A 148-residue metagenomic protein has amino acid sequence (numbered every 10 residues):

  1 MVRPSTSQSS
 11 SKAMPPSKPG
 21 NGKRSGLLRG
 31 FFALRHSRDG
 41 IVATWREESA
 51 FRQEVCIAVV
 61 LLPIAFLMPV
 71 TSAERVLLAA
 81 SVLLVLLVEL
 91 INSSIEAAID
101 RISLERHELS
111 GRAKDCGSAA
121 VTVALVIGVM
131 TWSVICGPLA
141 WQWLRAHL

Functional and structural regions predicted by a protein language model:
M1-R35, D39-G40, R46-L86, L90-S94 (+3 more regions): Hydrophobic alpha-helical transmembrane segments
I41, E96, A113: Residue-level signal for inorganic ion chemistry
D100-C116: Amphipathic, cytosolic membrane-interfacial segments at TM-TM junctions
